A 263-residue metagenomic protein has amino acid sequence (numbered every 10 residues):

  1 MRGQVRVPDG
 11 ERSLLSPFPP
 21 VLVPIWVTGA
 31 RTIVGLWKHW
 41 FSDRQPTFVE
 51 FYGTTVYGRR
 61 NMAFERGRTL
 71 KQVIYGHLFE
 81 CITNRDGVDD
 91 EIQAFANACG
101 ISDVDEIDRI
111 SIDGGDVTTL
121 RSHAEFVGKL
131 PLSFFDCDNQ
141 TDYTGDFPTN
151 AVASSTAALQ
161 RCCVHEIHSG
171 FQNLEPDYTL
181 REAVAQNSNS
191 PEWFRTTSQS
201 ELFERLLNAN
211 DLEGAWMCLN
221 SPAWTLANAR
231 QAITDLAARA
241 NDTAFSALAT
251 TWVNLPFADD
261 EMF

Functional and structural regions predicted by a protein language model:
M1-P46, L120-F263: A surface-exposed partner-binding patch
V5, W37, T55, R60 (+8 more regions): Compositionally biased, intrinsically disordered low-complexity regions
D43-A98: Compact, glycine/acidic-enriched structural inserts
I82, D86, D103-I107, A244-F245 (+1 more regions): Residue-level signal for secondary-structure boundary elements
D90-D116: Hydrophobic, aromatic-enriched interface-forming segments
